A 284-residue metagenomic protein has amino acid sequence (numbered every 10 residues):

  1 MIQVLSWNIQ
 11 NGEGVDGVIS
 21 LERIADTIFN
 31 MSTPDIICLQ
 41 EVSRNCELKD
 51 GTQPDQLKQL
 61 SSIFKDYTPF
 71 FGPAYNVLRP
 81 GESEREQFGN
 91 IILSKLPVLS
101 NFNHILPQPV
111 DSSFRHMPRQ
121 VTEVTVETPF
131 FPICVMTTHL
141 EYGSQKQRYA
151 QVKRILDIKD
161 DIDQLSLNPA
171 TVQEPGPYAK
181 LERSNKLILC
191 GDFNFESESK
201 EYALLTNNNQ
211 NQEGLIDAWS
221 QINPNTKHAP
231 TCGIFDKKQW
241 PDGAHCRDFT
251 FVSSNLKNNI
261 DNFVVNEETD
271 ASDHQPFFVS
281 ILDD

Functional and structural regions predicted by a protein language model:
M1-S32, I36, T68, G72 (+1 more regions): Active-site regions of metal-assisted phosphoester/phosphodiester hydrolases, unifying DNase/endonuclease modules
V15-G17, R44-D55, R79-E82: Short, flexible/disordered intra-domain loops and linkers
S20, G51-Q59, D217: Secondary-structure junction/capping motif
L39-V42: Acidic/histidine-rich, surface-exposed loop or edge segments in extracytoplasmic proteins
Q56-I63, N90-S94: Short, electropositive alpha-helical surface patch
